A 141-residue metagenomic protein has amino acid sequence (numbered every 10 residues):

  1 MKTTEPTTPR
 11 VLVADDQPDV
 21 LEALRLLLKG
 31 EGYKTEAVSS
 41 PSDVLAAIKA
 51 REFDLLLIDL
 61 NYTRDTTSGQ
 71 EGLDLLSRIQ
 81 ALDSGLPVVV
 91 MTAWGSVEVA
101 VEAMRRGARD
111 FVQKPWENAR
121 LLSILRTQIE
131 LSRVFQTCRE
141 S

Functional and structural regions predicted by a protein language model:
K2, P18-E36: Two-component/phosphorelay signaling modules centered on CheY-like receiver
E5, R10-L12, R25, E36-L55: Acidic, metal-coordinating helix/loop segments flanking the phosphotransfer/catalytic sites of two-component signaling
E5-P6, K49-R51, R78-L86, R106: Conserved phosphotransfer cores of two-component systems
A46, N61, D65-S84, E102: Short amphipathic alpha-helix used as the core "switch/output" element in two-component signaling
V97-E98, V112-L125: C-terminal output helix
R126-E140: The C-terminal output helix
